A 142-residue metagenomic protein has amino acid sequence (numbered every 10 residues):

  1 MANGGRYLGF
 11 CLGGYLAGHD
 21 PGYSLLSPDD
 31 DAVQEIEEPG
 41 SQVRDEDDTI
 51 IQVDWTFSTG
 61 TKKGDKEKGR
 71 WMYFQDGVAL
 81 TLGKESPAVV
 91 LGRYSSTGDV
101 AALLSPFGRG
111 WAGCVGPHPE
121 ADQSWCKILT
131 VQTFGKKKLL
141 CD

Functional and structural regions predicted by a protein language model:
M1-G18, R109: Short alpha-beta junction capping motif
R6, G14-Y15, D30-G40, A79-L82: Peripheral/terminal regions associated with large enzymatic or DNA-binding modules
L8-F10, D20, V33-D48, F57-T59 (+2 more regions): Membrane-interface amphipathic segments in extracytoplasmic regions
F10-L12, G18, L26, R93 (+1 more regions): Short His-Asn-centered micro-motif
G18-P21, A102: A short acidic (Asp/Glu
G22-S24, A32-Q34, G110-W111, G116-D142: Extracellular ligand-binding/catalytic regions of CAZymes and related secreted enzymes and adhesion modules
L25-S27, D76: Generic structural "secondary-structure junction" signal
V43-W125: Catalytic beta-strand/loop cores that center a nucleophilic Ser/Cys/Thr and support acyl-enzyme chemistry
